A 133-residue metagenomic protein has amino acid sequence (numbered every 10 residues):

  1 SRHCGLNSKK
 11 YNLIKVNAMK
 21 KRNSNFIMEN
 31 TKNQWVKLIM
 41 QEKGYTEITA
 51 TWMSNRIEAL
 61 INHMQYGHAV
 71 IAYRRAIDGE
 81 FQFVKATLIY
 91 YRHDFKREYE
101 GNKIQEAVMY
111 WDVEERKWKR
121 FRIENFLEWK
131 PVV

Functional and structural regions predicted by a protein language model:
S1-A18: Short, Lys/Arg-enriched N-terminal segments with co-localized hydrophobic residues within the first ~10-30 amino acids
K20-I27: Eukaryotic low-complexity, non-globular regulatory regions
Y45-E58: Mixed-charge, Lys/Arg-rich low-complexity intrinsically disordered regions
Q65-R74: A short, Trp-centered hydrophobic/proline-enriched beta-strand micro-motif
Q82-F95, Y99-G101: Acidic, low-complexity, intrinsically disordered interaction modules
D94, R116-V133: Structured surface patches comprising rigid loops and adjacent beta-strands/short helices at the edges of well-ordered
Y110-D112: SH3/SH3-like beta-barrel fold
